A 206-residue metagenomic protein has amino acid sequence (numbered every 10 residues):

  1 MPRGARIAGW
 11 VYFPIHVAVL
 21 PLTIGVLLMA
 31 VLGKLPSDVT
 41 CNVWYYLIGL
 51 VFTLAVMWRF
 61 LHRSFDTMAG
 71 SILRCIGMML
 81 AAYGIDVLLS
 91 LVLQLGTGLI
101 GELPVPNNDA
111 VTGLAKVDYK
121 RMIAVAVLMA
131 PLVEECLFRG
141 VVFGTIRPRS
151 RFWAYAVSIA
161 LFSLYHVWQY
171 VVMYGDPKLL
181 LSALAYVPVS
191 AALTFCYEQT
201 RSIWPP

Functional and structural regions predicted by a protein language model:
A5-T23, M78-I85, Y155-L161: Alpha-helical transmembrane segments
I7-F60, P106-K116, R121: Alpha-helical transmembrane segments in multi-pass membrane proteins
V19-I24, G49-T53, A82-L93, E134 (+3 more regions): Alpha-helical transmembrane segments of multipass membrane proteins
I24-K34, Q94-I100, V167-M173: Juxtamembrane "helix-exit" motif on the non-cytosolic side of transmembrane helices
M29-S37, G98-E102, T145-A156: Membrane interface segments of multi-pass transport proteins and intramembrane proteases
K34-P36, L61-A130: Juxtamembrane helix-loop-helix connectors linking adjacent transmembrane helices in multi-pass membrane enzymes
L54-S64, C196-T200: Structural signal for the C-terminal ends of transmembrane alpha-helices and the immediately following loop
L91, Y119-P206: Transmembrane helix-loop-helix hairpins at the membrane interface of multi-pass integral membrane proteins
